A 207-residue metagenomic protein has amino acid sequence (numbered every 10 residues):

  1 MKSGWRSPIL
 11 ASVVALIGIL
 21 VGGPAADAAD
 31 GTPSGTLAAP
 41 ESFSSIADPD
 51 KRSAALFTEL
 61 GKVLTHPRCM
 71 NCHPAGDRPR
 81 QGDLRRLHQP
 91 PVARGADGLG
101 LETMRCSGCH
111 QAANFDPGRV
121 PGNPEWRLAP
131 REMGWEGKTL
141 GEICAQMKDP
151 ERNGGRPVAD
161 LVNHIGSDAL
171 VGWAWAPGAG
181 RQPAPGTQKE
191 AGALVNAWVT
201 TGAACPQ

Functional and structural regions predicted by a protein language model:
K2-A55, P67-N71, A75-R80, N196-Q207: Post-cleavage N-terminal segment of exported redox proteins
S42-V63, P79, D83-L99: Electrostatic cytochrome c docking/interface patches
K51, T58, P67, N114 (+1 more regions): C-type cytochrome heme-c attachment and multiheme electron-transfer modules
P67-G76, T103-A113: The canonical Cys-X-X-Cys-His
H73-A75, Q81-R85, P117-G122: Short, solvent-exposed loop/turn and secondary-structure capping segments
R94, R105, P183-A184: Mature, folded catalytic cores of secreted/periplasmic enzymes
